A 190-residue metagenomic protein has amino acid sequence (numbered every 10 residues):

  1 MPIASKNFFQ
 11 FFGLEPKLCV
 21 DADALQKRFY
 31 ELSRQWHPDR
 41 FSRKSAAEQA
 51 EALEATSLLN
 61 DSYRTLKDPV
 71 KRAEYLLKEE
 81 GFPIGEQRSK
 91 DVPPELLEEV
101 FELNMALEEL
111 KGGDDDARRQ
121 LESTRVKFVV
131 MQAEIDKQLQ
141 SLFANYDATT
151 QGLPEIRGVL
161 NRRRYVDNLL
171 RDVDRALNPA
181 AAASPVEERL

Functional and structural regions predicted by a protein language model:
M1-L190: C-terminal accessory/regulatory regions appended to core domains
